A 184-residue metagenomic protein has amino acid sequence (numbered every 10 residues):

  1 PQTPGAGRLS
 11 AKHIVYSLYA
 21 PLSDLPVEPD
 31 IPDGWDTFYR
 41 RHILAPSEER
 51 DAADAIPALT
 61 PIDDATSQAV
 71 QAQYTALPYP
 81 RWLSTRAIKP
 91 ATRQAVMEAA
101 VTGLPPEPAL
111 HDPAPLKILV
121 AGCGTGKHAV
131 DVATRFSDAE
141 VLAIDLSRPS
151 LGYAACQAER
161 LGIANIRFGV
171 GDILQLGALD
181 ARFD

Functional and structural regions predicted by a protein language model:
P1-A72, W82, P113: N-terminal accessory segments
A76, S84-L116, D131: Conserved alpha-helix/loop element of class I SAM-dependent methyltransferases that forms part of the SAM/SAH-binding
T125-D138: Conserved SAM-binding loop of SAM-dependent methyltransferases across substrates and taxa, primarily the Class I
E140-D145: Conserved SAM-binding motif I beta-strand of class I
S147-P149: Conserved SAM/SAH-binding beta-strand->alpha-helix loop
A154-A155: Conserved SAM-binding loop
G162-L174: Conserved SAM-binding strand-loop segment of SAM-dependent methyltransferases
G177-D184: A short acidic, Gly/Pro-enriched loop at the edge of an enzyme's catalytic core that lines a small-molecule cofactor
